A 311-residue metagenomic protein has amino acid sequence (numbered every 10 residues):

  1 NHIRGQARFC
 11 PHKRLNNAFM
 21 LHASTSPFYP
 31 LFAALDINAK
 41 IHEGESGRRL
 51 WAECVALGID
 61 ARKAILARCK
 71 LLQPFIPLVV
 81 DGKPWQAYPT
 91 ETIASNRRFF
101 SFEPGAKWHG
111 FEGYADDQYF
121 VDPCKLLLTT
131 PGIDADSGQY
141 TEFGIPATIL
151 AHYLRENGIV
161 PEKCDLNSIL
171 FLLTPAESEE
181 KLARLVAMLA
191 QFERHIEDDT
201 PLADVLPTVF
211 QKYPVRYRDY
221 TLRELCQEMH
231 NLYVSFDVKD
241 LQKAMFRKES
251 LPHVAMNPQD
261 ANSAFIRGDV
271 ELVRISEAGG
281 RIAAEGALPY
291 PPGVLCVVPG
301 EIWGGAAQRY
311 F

Functional and structural regions predicted by a protein language model:
N1-A18, A23-I37: Active-site PLP attachment segment
Q6-A7, E43-G47: Short, polar/flexible loop-turn hinges at active-site or ligand-entry regions and domain interfaces
E45-F311: Non-catalytic terminal extensions of PLP-dependent enzymes
